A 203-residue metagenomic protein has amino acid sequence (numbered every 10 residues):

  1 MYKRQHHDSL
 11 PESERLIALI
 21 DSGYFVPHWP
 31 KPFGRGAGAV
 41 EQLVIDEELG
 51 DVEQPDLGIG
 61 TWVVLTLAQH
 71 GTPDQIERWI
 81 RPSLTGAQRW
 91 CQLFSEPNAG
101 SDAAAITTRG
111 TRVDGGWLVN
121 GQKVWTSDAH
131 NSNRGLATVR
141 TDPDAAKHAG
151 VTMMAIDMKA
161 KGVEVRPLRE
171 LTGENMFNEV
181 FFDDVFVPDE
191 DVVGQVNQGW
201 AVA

Functional and structural regions predicted by a protein language model:
K3-H70, D74-R78, P82-T85, R89: Amphipathic, small/basic residue-rich leader segments at the start of a protein or domain
G23, I45-L49, V139, A155-A160 (+1 more regions): Short Ser/Thr-interspersed hydrophobic loop/turn segments at strand-loop and sheet-helix junctions that line or gate
G86-F94, L136-T138: A short, Trp-centered hydrophobic/proline-enriched beta-strand micro-motif
A99, V124-A129, L171-T172: Glycine-rich phosphate/pyrophosphate-binding beta-alpha loops
S101-D102, W117: Hydrophobic, small-residue-rich alpha-helical packing segments that form membrane-like cores
T108-T111: A structural signal for short hydrophobic beta-strand segments in well-ordered beta-sheet cores
G116, N120-R166: A short core secondary-structure module
K159, R166, L171, M176-A203: A glycine-rich, basic-preceded beta-loop-alpha segment at the flavin cofactor/substrate interface of flavin-utilizing
